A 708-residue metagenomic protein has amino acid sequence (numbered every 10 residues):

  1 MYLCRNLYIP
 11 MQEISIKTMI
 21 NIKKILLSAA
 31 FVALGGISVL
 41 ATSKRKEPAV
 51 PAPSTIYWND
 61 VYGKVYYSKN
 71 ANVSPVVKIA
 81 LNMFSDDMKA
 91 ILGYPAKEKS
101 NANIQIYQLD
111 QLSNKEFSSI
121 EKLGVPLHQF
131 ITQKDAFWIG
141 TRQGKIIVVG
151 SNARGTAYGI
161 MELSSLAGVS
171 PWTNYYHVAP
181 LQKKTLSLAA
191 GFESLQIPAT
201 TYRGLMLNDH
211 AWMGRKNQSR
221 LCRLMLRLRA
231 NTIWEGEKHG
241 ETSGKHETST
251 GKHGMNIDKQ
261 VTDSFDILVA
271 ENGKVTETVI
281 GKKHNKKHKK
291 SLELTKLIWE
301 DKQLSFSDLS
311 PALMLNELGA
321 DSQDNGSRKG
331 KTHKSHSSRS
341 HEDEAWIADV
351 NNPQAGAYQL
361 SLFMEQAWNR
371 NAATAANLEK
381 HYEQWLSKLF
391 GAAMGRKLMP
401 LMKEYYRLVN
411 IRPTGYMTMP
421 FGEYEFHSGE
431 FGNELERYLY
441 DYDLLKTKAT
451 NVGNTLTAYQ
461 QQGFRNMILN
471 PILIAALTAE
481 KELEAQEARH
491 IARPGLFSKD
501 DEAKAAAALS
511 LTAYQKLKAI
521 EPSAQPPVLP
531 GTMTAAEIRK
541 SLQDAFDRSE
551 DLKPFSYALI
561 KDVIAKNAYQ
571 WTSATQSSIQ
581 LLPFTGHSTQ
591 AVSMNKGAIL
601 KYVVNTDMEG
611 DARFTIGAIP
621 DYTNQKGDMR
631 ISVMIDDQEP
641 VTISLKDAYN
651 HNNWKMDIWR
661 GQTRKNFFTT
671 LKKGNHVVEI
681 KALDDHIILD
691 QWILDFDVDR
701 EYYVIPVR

Functional and structural regions predicted by a protein language model:
M1-V50: Bacterial Sec-dependent N-terminal signal peptides
T42-Q196, M608: Contiguous, structured surface segment used for ligand recognition
N70-V73, L92, D110-E116, A179 (+4 more regions): Aromatic-lined carbohydrate-binding surfaces of glycoside hydrolases
V76-I79, M83, D87, G155-Y158 (+8 more regions): Extracytoplasmic/secreted proteins, especially bacterial periplasmic and envelope-associated proteins
Q129-I131, A136-G140, G150, R154-N174 (+4 more regions): Internal mixed beta-strand/loop scaffold within catalytic domains of large alpha/beta enzymes
N152, L542-R708: Extracytoplasmic
G191, T278-K282, K296-T572: Substrate-binding groove of N-acetylhexosamine-processing glycoside hydrolases
A199, A211-W212, R220, L224 (+14 more regions): Ligand-binding pocket scaffold of soluble enzyme catalytic domains
